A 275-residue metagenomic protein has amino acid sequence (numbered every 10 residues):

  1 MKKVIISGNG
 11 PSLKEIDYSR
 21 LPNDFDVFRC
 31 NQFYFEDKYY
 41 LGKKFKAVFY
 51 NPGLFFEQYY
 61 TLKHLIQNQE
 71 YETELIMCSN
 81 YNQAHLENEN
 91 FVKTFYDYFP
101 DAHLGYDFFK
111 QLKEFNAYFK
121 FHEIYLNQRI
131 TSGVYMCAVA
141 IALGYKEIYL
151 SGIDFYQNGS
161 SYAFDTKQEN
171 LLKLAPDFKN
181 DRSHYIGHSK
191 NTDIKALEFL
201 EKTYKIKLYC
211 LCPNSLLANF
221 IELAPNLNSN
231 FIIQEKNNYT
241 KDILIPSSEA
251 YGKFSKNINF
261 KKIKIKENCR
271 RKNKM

Functional and structural regions predicted by a protein language model:
M1-M275: Metal-ion/cofactor- or nucleotide/acyl-coenzyme-handling active-site neighborhoods
